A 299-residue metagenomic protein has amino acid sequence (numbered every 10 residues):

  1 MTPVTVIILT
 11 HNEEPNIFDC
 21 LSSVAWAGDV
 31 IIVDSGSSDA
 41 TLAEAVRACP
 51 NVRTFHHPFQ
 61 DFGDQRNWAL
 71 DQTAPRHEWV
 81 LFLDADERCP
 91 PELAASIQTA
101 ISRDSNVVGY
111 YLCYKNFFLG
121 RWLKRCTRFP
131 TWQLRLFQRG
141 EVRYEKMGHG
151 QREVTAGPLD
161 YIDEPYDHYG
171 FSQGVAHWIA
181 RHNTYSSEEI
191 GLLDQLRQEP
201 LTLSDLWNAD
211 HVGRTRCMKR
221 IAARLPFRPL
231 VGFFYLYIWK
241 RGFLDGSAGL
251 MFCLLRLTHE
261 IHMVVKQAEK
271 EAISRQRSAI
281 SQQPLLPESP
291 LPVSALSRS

Functional and structural regions predicted by a protein language model:
P3-T5: Cell-envelope/extracellular polymer assembly enzymes that use nucleotide-activated donors
I7-W26: Short, well-formed alpha-helical segments that are part of the catalytic scaffolds of diverse glycosyltransferases
N16-F18, D39-A48, E92-L93: Acidic helix N-cap motif at the loop->helix transition within catalytic regions of sugar-transfer enzymes
S23, D34-E44, F59, D84: A conserved acidic beta->alpha catalytic loop
L42-Q72, R76-E78, A100: Conserved donor nucleotide-binding strand/loop of the catalytic core
D64-L70, E78, P90-E271: Catalytic-site signature of metal-activated, phosphate-bearing donor transferases, centered on the GT-A/GT-A-like
W79-L83: Short aromatic-hydrophobic micro-motifs that form the base-stacking/packing surface for donor nucleotide recognition
I273-S299: Short, basic, low-complexity termini and linkers enriched in Ser/Thr/Gly/Pro that act as targeting/leader peptides
